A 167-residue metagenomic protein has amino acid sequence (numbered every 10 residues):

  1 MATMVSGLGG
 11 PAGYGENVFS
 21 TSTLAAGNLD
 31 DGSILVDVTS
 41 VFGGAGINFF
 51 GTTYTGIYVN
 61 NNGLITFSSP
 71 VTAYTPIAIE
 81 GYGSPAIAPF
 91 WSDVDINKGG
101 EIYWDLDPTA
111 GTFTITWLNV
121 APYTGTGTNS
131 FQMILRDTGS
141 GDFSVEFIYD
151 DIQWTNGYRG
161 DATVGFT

Functional and structural regions predicted by a protein language model:
M1-T167: Extracytoplasmic Ser/Thr/Pro-rich, glycosylation-prone low-complexity segments
